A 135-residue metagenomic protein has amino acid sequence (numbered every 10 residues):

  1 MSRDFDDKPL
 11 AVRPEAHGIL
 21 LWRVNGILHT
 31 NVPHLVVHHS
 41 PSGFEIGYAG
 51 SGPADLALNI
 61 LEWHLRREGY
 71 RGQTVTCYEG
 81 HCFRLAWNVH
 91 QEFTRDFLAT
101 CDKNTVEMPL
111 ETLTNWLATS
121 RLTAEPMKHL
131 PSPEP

Functional and structural regions predicted by a protein language model:
M1, M127-P135: Short intrinsically disordered terminal tails
R3-F5, R13: Long, low-hydrophobicity ectodomains and other hydrophilic envelope-associated domains
D6-K8, H17-L85: Amphipathic alpha-helical packing elements
G69-T123: Charge-dense polyanion-binding interfaces
